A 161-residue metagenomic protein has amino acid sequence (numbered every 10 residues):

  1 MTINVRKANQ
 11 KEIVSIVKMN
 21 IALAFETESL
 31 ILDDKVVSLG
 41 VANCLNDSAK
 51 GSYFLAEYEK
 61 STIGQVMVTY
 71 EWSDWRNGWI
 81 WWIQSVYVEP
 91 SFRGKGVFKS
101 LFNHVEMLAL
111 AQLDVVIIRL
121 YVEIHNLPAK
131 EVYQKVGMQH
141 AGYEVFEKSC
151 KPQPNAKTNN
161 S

Functional and structural regions predicted by a protein language model:
M1-K11, Q153-S161: Conserved N-terminal entry element of GNAT/NAT acetyltransferase domains
K7-I13, K18-G78, Q84, E89 (+3 more regions): Acetyl-CoA-dependent GNAT
W82, D114-V116, G142: Short loop/turn motifs at secondary-structure junctions
E89-S91, K95, I124-H125: Active-site acidic-Proline motif in GNAT/NAT acetyltransferases
K99, I124-G142: Conserved active-site alpha-helix within GNAT-family acetyltransferase domains
S100-V116: Conserved acyl-CoA
A111, K135, E144-S161: Terminal substrate-recognition subdomain of acyl/acetyltransferases
I118-A129, E147-K151: Conserved beta-strand-loop-alpha-helix junction that forms the acyl-donor binding cleft
